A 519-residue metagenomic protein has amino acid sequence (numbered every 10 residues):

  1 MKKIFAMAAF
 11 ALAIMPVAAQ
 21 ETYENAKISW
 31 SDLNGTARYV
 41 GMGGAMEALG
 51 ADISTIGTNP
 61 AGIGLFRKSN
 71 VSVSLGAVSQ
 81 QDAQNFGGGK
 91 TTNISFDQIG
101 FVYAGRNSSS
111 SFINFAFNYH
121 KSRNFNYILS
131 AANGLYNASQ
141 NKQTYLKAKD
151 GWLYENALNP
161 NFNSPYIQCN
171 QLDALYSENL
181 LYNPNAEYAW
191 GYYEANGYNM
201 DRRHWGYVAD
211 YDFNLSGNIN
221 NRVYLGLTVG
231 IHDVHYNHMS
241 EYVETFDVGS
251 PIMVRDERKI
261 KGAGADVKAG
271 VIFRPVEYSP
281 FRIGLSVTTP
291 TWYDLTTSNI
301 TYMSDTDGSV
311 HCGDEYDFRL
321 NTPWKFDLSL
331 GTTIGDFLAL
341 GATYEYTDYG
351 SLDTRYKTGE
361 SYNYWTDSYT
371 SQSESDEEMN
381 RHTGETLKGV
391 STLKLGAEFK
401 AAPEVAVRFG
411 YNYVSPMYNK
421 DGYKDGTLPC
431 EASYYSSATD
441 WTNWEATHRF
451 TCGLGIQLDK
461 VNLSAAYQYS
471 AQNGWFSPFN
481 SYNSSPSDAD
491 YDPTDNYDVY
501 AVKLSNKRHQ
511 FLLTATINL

Functional and structural regions predicted by a protein language model:
M1-Y23, A515, L519: Bacterial Sec-dependent N-terminal signal peptides
F5, T22-W30, N85-G89: Generic N-terminal amphipathic/basic segments
A11-L12, K68, E345: Hydrophobic alpha-helical membrane-insertion segments
Q20-L33, Y39, V102-L519: Outer-membrane beta-barrel porins/channels
A37, L49-T58, I63-Y136, G206-A209: Outer-membrane beta-barrel translocator/receptor signature
